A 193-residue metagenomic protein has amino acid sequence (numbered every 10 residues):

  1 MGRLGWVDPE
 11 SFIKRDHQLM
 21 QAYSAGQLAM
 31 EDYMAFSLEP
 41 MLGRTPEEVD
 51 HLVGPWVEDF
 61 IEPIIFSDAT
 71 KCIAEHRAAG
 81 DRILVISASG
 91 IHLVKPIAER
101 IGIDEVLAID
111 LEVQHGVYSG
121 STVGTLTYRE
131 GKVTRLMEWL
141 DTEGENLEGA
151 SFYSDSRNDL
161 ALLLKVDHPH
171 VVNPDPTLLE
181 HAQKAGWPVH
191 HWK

Functional and structural regions predicted by a protein language model:
M1, W6-E10, L178-H181: A short, polar/charged loop-to-alpha-helix boundary motif
G5-E75: A metal-dependent, Asp-based hydrolase signature
H51-G54, E58-K193: C-terminal cap/substrate-recognition subdomain and adjoining C-terminal extension of metal-dependent phosphatase-like
